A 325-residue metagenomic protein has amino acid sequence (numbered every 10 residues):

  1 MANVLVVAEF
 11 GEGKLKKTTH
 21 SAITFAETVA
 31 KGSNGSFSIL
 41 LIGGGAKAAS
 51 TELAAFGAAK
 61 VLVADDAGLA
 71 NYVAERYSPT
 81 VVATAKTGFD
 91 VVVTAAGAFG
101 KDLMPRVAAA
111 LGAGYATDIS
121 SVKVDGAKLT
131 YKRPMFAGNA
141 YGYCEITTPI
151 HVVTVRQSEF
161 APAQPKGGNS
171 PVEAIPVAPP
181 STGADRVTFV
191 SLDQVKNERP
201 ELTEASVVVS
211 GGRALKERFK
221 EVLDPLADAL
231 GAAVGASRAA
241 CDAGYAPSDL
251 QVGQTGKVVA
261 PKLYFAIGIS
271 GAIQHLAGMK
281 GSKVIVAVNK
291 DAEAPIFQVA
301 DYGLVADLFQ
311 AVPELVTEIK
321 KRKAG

Functional and structural regions predicted by a protein language model:
M1-G325: N-terminal glycine-rich FAD/FM-binding segment characteristic of electron-transfer flavoproteins
